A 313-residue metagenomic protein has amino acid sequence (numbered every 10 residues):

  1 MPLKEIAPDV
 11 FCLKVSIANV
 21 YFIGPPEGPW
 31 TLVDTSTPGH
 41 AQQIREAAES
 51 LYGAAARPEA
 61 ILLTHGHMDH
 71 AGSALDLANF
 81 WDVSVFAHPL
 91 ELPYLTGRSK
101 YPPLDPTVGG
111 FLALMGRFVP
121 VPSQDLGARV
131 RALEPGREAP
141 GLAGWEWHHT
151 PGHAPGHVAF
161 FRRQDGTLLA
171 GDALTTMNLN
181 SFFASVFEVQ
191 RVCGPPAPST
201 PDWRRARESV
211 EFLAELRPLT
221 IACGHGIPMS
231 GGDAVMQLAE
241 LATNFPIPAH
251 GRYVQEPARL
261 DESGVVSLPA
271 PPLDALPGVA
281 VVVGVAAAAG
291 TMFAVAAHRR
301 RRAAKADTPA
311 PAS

Functional and structural regions predicted by a protein language model:
M1-P2, E27, E215, E240 (+2 more regions): Intrinsically disordered, highly charged
P2-Y52, F160-G171, T176: Conserved beta-strand hairpin/beta-sheet module of binuclear metal-dependent hydrolase folds, prominently
T31-V33, L62, V85, T167-L169 (+1 more regions): Residue-level marker for buried hydrophobic side chains located in beta-strands that build the well-ordered beta-sheet
T37-G39, E146-P151, P155-G232: Metallo-beta-lactamase
A41-A87: Active-site metal-binding motif and surrounding structural segment of the metallo-beta-lactamase
L90-H149, P195-A214: Metallo-beta-lactamase
L104-M115, T220-Y253: C-terminal/domain-terminus segments
P272-R302: Hydrophobic alpha-helical topogenic segments used for membrane insertion/localization
